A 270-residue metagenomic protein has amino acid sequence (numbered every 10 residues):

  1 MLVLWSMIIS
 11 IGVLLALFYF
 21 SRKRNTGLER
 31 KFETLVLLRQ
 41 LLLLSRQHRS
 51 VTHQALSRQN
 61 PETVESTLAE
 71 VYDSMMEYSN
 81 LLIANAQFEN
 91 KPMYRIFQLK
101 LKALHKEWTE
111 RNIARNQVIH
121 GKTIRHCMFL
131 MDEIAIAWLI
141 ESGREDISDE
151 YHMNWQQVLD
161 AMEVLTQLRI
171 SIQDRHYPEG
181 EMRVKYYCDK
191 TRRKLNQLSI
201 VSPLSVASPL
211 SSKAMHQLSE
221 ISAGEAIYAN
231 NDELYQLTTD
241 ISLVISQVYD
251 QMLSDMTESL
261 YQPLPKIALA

Functional and structural regions predicted by a protein language model:
M1-A270: Hydrophobic alpha-helical segments
